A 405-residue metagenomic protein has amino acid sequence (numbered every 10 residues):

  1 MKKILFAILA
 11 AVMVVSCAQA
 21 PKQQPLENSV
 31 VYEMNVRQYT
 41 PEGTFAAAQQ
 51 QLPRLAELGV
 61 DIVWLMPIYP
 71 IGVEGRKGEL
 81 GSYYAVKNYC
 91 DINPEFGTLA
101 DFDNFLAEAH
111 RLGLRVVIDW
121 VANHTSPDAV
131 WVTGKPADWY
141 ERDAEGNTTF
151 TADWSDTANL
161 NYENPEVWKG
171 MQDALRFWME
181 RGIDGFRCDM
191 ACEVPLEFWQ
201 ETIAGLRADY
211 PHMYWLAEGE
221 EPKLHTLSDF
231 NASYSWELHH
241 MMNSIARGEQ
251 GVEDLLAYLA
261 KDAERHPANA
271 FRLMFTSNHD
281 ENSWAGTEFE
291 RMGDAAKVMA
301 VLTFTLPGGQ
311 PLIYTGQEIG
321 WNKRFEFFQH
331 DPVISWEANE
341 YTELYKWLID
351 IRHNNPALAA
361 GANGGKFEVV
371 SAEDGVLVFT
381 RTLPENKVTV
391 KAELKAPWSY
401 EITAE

Functional and structural regions predicted by a protein language model:
I4-M13: Sec-dependent N-terminal signal peptides
A20-A46, Q50-I62, P67-R181, E201-Y210 (+1 more regions): Substrate-binding/active-site clefts of carbohydrate-active enzymes
V30-M34, V63-L65, V116-I118, F186 (+4 more regions): Hydrophobic faces of well-ordered beta-strands that scaffold small-molecule active sites in alpha/beta enzyme cores
V36, P67, I118-H124, M190-C192 (+2 more regions): A cross-domain feature marking catalytic cores of carbohydrate-active enzymes and several ubiquitous metabolic/repair
V60, I183-D184, F230, G308: A structural motif
I71-R76, H124-V130, V194-E197, K223-T226 (+2 more regions): Short catalytic/ligand-binding loop motif for oxyanion handling, primarily in non-cytosolic enzymes, centered on
L106, D173, D189-F275, G293 (+7 more regions): Active-site-proximal helices and loops of the catalytic beta/alpha 8
